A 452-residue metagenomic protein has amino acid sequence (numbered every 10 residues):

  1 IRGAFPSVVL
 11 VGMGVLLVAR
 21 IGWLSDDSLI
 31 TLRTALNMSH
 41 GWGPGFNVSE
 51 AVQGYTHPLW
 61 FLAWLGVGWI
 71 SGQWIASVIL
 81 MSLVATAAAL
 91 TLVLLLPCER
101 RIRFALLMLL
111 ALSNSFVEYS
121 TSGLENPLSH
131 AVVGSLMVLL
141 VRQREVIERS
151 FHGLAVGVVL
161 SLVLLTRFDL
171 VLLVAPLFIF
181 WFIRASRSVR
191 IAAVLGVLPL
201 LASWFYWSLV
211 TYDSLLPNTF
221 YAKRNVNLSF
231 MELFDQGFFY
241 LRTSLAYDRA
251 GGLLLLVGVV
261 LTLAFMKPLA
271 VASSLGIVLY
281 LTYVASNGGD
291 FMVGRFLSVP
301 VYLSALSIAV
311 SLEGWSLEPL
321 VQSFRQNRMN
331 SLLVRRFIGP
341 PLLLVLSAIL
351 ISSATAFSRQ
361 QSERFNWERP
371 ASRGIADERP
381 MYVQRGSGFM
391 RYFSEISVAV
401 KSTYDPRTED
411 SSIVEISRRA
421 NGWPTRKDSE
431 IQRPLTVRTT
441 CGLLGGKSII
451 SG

Functional and structural regions predicted by a protein language model:
I1-G452: Membrane-proximal envelope and lipid/glycan-remodeling enzymes
